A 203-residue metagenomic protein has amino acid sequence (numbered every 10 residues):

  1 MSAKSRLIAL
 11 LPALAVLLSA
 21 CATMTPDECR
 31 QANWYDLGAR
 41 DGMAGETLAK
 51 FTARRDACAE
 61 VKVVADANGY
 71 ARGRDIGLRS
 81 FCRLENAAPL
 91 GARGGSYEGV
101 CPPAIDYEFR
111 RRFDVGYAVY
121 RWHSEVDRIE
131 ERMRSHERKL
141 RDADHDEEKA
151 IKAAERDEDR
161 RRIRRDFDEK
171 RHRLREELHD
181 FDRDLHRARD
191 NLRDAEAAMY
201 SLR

Functional and structural regions predicted by a protein language model:
M1-C21: Sec-dependent bacterial lipoprotein signal peptides
C21-R203: Intrinsic-disorder/low-complexity detector
